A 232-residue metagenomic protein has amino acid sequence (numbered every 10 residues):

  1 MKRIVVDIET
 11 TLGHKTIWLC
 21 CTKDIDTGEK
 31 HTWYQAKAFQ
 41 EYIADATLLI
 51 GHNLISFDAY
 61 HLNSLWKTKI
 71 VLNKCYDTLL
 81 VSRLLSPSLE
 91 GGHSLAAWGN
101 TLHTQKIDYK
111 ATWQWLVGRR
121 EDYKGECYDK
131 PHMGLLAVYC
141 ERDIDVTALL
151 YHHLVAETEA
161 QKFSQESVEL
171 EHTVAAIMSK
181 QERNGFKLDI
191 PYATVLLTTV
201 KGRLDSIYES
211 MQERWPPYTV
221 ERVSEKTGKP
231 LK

Functional and structural regions predicted by a protein language model:
M1, D45-T47: A general structural motif
M1-H14, T101, V117-K232: Conserved "right-hand" nucleotidyltransferase catalytic core of DNA-directed polymerases
V6, Q35-A38: Short alpha-helical segments and helix-capping/turn motifs at coil-helix boundaries
H14-W18, T22, G28-Y34, T47-T158 (+2 more regions): Active-site-proximal helix-loop-helix substrate-binding element of RNase H-like nuclease domains
T27-G28, G228: Detector for glycine-centered tight turns/loop "hinges" at secondary-structure junctions
K37-D45: Short amphipathic alpha-helix with an adjacent loop that forms part of the alpha/beta core around
